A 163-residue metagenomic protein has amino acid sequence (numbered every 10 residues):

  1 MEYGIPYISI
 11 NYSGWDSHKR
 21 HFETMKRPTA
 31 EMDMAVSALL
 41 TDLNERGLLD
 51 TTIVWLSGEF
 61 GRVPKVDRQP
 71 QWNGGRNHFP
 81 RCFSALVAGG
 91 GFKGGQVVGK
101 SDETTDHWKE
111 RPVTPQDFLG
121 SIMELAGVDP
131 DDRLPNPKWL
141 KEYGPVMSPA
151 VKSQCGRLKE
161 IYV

Functional and structural regions predicted by a protein language model:
M1-V163: Ligand-binding pockets and gating/stacking loops
